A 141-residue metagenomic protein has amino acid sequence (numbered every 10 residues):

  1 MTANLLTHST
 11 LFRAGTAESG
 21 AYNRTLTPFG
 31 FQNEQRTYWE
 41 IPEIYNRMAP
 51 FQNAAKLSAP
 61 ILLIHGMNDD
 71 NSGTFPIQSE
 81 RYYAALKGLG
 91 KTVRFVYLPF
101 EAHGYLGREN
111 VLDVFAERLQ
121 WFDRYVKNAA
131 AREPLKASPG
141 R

Functional and structural regions predicted by a protein language model:
M1-R141: Active-site-proximal cap/loop segments of hydrolase catalytic domains
